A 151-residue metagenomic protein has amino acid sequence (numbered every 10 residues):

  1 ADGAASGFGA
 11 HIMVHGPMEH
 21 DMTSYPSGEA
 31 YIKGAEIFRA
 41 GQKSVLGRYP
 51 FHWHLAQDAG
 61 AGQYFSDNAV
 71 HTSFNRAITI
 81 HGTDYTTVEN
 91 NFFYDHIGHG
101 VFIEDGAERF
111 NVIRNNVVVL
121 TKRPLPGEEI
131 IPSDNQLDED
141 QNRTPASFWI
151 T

Functional and structural regions predicted by a protein language model:
A1-Y85, E89-T151: Beta-strand/loop edge motif enriched in small/polar residues
